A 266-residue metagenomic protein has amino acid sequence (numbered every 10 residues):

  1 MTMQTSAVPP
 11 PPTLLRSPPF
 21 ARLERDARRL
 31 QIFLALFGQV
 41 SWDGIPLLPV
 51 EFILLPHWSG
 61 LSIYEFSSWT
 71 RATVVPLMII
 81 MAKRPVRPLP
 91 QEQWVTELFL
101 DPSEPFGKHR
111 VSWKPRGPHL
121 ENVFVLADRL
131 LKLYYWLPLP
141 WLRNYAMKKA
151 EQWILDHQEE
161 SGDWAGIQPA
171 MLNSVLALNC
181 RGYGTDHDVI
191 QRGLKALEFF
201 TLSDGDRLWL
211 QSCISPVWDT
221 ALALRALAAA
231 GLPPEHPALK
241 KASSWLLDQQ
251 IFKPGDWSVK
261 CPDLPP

Functional and structural regions predicted by a protein language model:
M1-P266: Preference for long, amphipathic alpha-helical scaffolds in soluble/luminal domains and all-alpha bundles
